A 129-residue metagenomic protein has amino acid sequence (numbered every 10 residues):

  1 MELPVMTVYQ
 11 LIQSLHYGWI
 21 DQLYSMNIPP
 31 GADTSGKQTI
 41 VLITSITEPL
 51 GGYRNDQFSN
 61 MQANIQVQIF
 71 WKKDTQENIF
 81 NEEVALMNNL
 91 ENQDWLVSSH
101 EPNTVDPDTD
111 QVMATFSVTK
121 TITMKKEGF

Functional and structural regions predicted by a protein language model:
M1-Y53: Small/polar-rich, solvent-exposed N-terminal microdomains that initiate assembly or binding
M6-Y17, N81-W95: Amphipathic alpha-helical segments
G36-Q38, N60-N64, A85: Short connector loops at helix/strand junctions that flank enzyme active sites, especially segments positioning acidic
P49-G51, T75, M124-K126: Residue-level signal for secondary-structure boundary sites
R54-S59, P107: Short, solvent-exposed beta-strand/turn "edge" segments of beta-rich domains on protein surfaces
S59-K73, D110-I122: Oligomerization/assembly interface segments of phage tail-like spikes and tubes
K72-N81: A short beta-strand-loop-beta hairpin characteristic of the jelly-roll/cupin
E83-F129: Acidic-leaning, charged glycine-interspersed low-complexity segments
